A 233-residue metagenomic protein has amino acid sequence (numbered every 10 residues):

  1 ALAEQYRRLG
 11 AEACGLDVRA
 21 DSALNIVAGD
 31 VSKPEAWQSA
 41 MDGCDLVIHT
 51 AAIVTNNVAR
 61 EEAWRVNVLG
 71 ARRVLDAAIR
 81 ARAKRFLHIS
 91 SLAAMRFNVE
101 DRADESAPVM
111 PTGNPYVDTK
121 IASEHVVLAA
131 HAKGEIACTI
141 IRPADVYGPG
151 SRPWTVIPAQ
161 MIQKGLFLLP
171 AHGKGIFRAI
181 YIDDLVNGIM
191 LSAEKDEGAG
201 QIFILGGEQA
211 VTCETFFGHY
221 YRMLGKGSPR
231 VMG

Functional and structural regions predicted by a protein language model:
A1-L46, T50, S123: N-terminal Rossmann/SDR dinucleotide-binding element
G29-L69, A77, M95: NAD(P)H-binding glycine-rich loop region in Rossmannoid oxidoreductase-like domains and their noncatalytic homologs
R65, V99-Y147, F167-P170: Catalytic helix-loop patch of NAD(P)-dependent Rossmann-fold dehydrogenases
V66-A71, R82, L87, T119-K120 (+1 more regions): Short alpha-helix in the Rossmann-fold core of NAD(P)-dependent oxidoreductases
R73, A122-S123, S151-I157, A171-E194 (+1 more regions): Substrate-positioning beta->alpha
R73-P115: Conserved Rossmann-fold NAD(P)-dependent oxidoreductase catalytic core, especially the SDR/UDP-sugar
L191-G233: Mid/C-terminal beta-alpha module of Rossmann-like enzyme folds, strongest in SDR-family dehydrogenases/epimerases
